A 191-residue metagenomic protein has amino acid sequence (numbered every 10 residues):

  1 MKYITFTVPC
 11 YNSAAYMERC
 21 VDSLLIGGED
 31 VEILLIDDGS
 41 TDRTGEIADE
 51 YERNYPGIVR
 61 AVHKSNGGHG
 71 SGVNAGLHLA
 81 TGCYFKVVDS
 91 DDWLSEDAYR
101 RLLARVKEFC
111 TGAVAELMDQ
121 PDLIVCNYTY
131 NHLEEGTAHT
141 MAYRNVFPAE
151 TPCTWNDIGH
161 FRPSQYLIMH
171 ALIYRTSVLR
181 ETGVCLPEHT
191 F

Functional and structural regions predicted by a protein language model:
M1-S23: N-proximal low-complexity "stem/linker" segments adjacent to membrane-targeting elements
D22-V31: Short, acidic, metal-binding catalytic loop of nucleotide-sugar glycosyltransferases
S23, D37-E46, G67-G68: A conserved acidic beta->alpha catalytic loop
V31-G39, R60-S65, D89-S90: Short beta-strand/loop segment that forms part of the nucleotide-sugar
K64-A80: Glycine-rich, basic loop-to-helix element that forms the pyrophosphate-binding segment of sugar-nucleotide handling
F85: Short aromatic/hydrophobic "clamp" motif used to bind/position activated sugar donors
R100-T140: Conserved donor NDP-sugar-binding/catalytic core segment of glycosyltransferases
W155-F191: Conserved nucleotide-sugar donor-binding catalytic segment
